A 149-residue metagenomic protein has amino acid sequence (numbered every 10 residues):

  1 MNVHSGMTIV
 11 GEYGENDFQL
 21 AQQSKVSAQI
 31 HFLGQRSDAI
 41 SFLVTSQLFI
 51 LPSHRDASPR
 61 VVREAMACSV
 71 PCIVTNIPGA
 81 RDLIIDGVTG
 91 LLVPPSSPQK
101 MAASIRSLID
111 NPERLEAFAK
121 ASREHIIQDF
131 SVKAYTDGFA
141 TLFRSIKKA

Functional and structural regions predicted by a protein language model:
H4-F18: Glycosyltransferase donor-sugar binding loop
F18-G34: Nucleotide-activated donor-binding/catalytic signature segment of Leloir-type glycosyltransferases, i.e., the conserved
Q35, H54: Aromatic "clamp/platform" in nucleotide-sugar-dependent glycosyltransferases that forms part of the donor/acceptor
I40, Q47, S69: A short alpha->beta transition loop at the rim of the catalytic pocket in nucleotide-sugar-dependent
E64, I77-G87, L91-L92: Short acidic/histidine- and often glycine-rich active-site loop of Leloir-type glycosyltransferases that engages
P71-V74: Short hydrophobic beta-strand element within catalytic cores of glycosyltransferases and related nucleotide-activated
D86-G87, L91-P98, S107-E113: Conserved acidic donor-binding segment of nucleotide-sugar-dependent glycosyltransferases
K100, S107, R114-D129, Y135-T141: A short, well-ordered alpha-helix in the C-terminal region of glycosyltransferases
